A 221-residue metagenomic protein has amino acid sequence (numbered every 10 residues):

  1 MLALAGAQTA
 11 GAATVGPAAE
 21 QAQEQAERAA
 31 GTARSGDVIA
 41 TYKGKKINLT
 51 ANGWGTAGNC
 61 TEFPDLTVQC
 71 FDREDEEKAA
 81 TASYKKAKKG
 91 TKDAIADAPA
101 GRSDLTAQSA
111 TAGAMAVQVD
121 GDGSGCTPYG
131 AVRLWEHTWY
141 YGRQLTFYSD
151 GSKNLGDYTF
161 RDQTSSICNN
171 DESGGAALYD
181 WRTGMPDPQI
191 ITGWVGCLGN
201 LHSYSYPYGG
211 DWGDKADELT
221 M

Functional and structural regions predicted by a protein language model:
M1-A5: Bacterial N-terminal signal peptides
G6, A13-M221: Compact beta-sheet-dominated domain cores in extracellular/mature segments
